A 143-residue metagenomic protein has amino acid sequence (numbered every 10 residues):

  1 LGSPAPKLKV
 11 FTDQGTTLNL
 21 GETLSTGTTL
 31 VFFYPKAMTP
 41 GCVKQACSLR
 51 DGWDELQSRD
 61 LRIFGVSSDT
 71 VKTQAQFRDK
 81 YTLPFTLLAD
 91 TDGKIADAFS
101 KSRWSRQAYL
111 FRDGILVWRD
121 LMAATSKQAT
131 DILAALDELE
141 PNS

Functional and structural regions predicted by a protein language model:
L1-S143: Chalcogenol-based redox active-site neighborhoods
